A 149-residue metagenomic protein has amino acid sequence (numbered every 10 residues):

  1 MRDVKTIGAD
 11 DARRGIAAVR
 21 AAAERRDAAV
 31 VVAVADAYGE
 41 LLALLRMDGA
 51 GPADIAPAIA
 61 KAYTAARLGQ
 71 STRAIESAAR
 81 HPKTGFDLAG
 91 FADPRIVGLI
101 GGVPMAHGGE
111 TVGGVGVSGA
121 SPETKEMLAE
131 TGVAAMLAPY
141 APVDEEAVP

Functional and structural regions predicted by a protein language model:
M1-A18, S118-P149: Juxtadomain coupling helices with adjacent low-complexity linkers
G8-V31, K83-G98: Short, basic/aromatic recognition patches
V32-Y38: Short hydrophobic alpha-helical segments used for membrane anchoring or interfacial signaling
L41-R46: Amphipathic coiled-coil signal-relay and dimerization helices
I55-A89: Regulatory sensory and allosteric helical modules in signal-transduction proteins and certain transcription factors
F91-A134: Extended hydrophobic
